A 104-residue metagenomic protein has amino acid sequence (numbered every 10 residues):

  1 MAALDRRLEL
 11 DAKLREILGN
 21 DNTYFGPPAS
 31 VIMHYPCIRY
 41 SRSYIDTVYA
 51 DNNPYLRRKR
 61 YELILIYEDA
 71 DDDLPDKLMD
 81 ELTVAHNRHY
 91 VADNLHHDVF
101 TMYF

Functional and structural regions predicted by a protein language model:
M1-I45, N53: Small/polar-rich, solvent-exposed N-terminal microdomains that initiate assembly or binding
V31-M33, L56, D93-L95: A generic structural signal for short, non-catalytic loop/turn and secondary-structure boundary residues
T47-V48, D69-A70: Short, cysteine-centered beta-strand-loop-beta hairpins and adjacent loop/turn segments enriched in charged/polar
Y49-L56, V91: Short, flexible, solvent-exposed loop/turn segments with mixed acidic/basic and small polar residues
N53-R58, L78-E81: Short intrinsically disordered coil segments
R57-D69, H96-F104: Oligomerization/assembly interface segments of phage tail-like spikes and tubes
A70-K77: Short, conserved charged micro-motifs
K77-F104: Acidic-leaning, charged glycine-interspersed low-complexity segments
